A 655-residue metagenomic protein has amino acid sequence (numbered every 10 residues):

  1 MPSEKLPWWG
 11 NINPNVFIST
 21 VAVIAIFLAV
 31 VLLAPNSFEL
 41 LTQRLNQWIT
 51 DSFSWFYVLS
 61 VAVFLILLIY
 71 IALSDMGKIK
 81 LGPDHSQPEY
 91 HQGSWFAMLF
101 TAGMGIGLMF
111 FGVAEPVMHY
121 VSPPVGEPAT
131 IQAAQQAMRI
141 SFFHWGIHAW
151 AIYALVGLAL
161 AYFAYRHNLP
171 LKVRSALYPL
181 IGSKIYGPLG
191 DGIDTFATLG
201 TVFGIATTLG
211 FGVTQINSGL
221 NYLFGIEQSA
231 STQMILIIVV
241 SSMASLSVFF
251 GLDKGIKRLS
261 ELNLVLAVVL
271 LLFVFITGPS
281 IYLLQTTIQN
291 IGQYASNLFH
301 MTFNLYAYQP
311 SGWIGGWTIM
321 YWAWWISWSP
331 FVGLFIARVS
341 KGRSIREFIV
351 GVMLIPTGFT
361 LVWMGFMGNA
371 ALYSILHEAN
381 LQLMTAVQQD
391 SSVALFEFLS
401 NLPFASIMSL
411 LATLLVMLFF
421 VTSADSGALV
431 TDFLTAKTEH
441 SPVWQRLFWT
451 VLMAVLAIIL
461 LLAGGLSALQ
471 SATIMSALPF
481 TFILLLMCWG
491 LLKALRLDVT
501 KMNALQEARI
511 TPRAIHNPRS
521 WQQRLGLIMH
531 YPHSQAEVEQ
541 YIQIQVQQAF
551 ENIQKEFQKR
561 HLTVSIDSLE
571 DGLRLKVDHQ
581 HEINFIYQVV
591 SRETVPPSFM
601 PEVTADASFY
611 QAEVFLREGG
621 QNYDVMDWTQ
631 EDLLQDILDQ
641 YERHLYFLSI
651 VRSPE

Functional and structural regions predicted by a protein language model:
M1-A133, L272: N-terminal alpha-helical transmembrane segments of multi-pass membrane transport and channel/translocase proteins
P2-P7, L40-N46, L73-Q92, V117-I140 (+5 more regions): Flexible loop linkers connecting adjacent transmembrane helices in multi-pass alpha-helical membrane transporters
P2-W9, A34-I49, L68-Q87, M138-H144 (+7 more regions): Membrane-water interface regions at transmembrane-helix termini and the short interhelical loops of multi-pass membrane
P7-N15, T50-W55, D84-A102, M138-I147 (+5 more regions): Transmembrane-helix boundary/entry motifs in multi-pass membrane transporters
W8-L32, L65-I69, M104-L108, I140-T214 (+4 more regions): Helix-loop-helix module between adjacent transmembrane segments
I12-I24, G182-D191, I226-S245, F249 (+7 more regions): Loop-to-transmembrane helix boundary motifs in multi-pass membrane proteins
S19, T50-F56, S60-V63, I193-T201 (+5 more regions): Membrane-interface loop-to-helix entry segments
F111-V125, V274-N297, T357, L361-Q389: Extracellular/periplasmic helix-exit of transmembrane alpha-helices
